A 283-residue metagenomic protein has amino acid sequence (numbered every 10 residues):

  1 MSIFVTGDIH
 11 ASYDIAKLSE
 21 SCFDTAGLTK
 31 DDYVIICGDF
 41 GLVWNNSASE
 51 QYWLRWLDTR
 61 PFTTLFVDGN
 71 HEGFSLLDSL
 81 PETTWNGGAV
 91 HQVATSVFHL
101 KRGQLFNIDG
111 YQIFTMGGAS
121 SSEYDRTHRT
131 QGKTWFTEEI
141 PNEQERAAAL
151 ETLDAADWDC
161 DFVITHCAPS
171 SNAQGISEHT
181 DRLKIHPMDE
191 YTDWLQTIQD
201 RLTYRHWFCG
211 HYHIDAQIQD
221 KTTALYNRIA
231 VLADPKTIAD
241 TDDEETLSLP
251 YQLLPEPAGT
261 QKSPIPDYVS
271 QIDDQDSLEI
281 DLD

Functional and structural regions predicted by a protein language model:
M1-F4, Q104-T115, F162, Q219-T223: Beta-strand-turn-beta hairpins that frame and shape the catalytic cleft of phosphate-ester-processing enzymes
T6, S12-N107, K184, M188 (+3 more regions): Core catalytic region of metal-dependent phosphoesterases/phosphodiesterases, especially metallo-beta-lactamase-like
H10-A11, G41-L42, H71-G73, G118-S122 (+3 more regions): Short, solvent-exposed loop/turn segments at secondary-structure junctions
I15-A16, N45-A48, L76-S79, C167 (+2 more regions): A short acidic (Asp/Glu
T63-V67, T83-G87, H91, T95 (+1 more regions): Conserved beta-sheet core of the metallophosphoesterase superfamily
T95, D109-P187: Active-site-proximal loop/helix segment associated with metal-binding centers of metalloenzymes
T246-D283: A short C-terminal boundary segment appended to hydrolase-like catalytic domains
